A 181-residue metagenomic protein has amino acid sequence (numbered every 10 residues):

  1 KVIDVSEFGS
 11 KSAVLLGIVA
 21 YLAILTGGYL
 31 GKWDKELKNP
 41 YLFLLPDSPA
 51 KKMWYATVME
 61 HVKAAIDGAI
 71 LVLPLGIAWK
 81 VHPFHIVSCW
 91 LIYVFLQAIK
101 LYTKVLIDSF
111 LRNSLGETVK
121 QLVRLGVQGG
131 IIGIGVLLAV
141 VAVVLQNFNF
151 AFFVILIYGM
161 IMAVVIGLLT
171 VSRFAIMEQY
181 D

Functional and structural regions predicted by a protein language model:
K1-N39, P49-D181: Hydrophobic alpha-helical transmembrane segments of membrane proteins
